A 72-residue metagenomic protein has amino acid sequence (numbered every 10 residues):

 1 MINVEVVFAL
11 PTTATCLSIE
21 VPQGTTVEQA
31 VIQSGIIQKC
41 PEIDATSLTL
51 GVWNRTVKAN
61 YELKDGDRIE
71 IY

Functional and structural regions predicted by a protein language model:
M1-Y72: Ubiquitin-like/PB1-type beta-grasp interaction modules and other compact soluble beta-rich domains
